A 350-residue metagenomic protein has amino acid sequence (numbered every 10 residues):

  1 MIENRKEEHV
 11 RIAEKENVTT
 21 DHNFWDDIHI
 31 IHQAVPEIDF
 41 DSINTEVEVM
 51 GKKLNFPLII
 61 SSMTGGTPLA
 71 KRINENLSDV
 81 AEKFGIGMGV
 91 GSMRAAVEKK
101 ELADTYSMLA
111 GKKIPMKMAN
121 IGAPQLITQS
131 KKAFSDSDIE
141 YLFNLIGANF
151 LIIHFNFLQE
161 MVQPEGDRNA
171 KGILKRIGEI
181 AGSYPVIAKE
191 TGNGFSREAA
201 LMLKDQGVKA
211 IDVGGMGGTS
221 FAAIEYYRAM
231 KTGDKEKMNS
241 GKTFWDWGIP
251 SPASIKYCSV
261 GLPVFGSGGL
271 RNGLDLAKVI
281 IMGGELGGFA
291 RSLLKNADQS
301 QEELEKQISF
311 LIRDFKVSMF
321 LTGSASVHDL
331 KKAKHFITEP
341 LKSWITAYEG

Functional and structural regions predicted by a protein language model:
M1-K15, A290-G350: C-terminal extensions of enzymes
M1-M50, L54, P340-K342, T346-E349: An N-cap/entry alpha-helix motif that binds or orients negatively charged groups
F24-L201, E225, G241: Active-site entrance/lid segments in N-terminal catalytic domains of soluble metabolic enzymes
I60, A81, L151, I211 (+3 more regions): Conserved, mostly hydrophobic/aromatic
L77, C258, F315: Aromatic/hydrophobic pocket-lining residues that form π-stacking "cages" and hydrophobic walls in ligand
I86-G87, N149, K209, E285 (+1 more regions): Short acidic/polar active-site loop segments enriched in Thr and Asp
K117-I153, D246-G269, T322-T338: Electropositive, surface-exposed helix/loop patches at the edges of structured domains that serve as adaptable
K171-Q299: Glycine-rich phosphate/ribose-binding loops and adjacent secondary-structure elements that form binding surfaces
